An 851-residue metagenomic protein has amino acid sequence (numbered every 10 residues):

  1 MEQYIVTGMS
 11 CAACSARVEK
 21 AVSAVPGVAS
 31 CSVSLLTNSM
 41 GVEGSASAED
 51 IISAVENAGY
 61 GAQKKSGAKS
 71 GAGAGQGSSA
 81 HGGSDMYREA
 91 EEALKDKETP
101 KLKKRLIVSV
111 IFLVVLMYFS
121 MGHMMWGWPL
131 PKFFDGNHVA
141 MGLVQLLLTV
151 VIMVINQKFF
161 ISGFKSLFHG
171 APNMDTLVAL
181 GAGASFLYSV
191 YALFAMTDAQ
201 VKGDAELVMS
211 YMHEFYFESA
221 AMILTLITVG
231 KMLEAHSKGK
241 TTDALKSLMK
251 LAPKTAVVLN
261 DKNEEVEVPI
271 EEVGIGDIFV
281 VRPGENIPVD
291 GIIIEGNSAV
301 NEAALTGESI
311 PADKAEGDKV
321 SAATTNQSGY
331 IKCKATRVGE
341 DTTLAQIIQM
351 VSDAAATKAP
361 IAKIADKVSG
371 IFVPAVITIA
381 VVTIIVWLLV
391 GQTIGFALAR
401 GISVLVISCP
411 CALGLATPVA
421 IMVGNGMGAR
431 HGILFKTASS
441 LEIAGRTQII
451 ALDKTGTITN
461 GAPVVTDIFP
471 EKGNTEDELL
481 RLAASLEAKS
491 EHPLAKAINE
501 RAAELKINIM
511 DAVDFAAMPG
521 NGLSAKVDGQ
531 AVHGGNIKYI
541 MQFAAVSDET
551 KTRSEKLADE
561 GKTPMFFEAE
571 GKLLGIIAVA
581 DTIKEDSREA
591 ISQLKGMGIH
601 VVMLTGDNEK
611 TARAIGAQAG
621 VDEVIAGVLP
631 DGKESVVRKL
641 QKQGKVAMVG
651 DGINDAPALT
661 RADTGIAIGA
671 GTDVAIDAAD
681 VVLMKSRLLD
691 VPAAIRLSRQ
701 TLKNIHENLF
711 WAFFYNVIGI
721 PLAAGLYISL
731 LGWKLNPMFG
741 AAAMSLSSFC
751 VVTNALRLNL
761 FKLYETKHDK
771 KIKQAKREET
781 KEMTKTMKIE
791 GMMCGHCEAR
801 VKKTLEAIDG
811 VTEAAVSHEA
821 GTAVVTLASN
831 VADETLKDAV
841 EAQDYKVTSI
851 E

Functional and structural regions predicted by a protein language model:
M1-A140, E264-E267, Q349-T357, R613 (+1 more regions): Flexible metal-binding regulatory segments at protein termini and peripheral loops
A16, T357, T447, V527-G529 (+2 more regions): Conserved ATP-binding TGD loop and adjacent catalytic N/P-domain core of P-type ATPases
G27-E43, E214-F215, K246-D341, A438-A483 (+1 more regions): Conserved cytosolic catalytic loops of P-type ATPases
K97-T255, K367, I468, G732-P737 (+2 more regions): Transmembrane helix-loop-helix hairpins at the membrane interface
M125-V139, F168, L187, M427 (+9 more regions): Membrane-embedded alpha-helical bundles of multi-pass transporters
M196-A199, A205-L207, A221-P283, K314 (+4 more regions): Juxtamembrane coupling segments of multi-pass membrane pumps/enzymes
L305, I364, A399, A412-L486 (+5 more regions): Conserved catalytic phosphorylation-site environment of P-type ATPases
V465, F469-M597, E609, V621-V637: P-type ATPase nucleotide-binding
